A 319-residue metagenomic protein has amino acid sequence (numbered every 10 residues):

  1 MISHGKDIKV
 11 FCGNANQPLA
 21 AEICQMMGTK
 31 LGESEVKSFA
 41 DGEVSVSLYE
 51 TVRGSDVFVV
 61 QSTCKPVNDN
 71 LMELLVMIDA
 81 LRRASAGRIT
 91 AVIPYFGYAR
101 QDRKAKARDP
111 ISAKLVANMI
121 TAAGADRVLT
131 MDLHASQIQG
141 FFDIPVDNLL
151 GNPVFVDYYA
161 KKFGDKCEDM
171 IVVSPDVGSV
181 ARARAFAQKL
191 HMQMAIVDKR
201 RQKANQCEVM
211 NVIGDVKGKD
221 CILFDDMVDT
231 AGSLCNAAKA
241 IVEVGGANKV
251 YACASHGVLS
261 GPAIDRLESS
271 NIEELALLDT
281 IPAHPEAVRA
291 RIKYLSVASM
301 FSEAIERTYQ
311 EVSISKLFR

Functional and structural regions predicted by a protein language model:
M1-R319: PRPP-associated nucleotide enzymes
